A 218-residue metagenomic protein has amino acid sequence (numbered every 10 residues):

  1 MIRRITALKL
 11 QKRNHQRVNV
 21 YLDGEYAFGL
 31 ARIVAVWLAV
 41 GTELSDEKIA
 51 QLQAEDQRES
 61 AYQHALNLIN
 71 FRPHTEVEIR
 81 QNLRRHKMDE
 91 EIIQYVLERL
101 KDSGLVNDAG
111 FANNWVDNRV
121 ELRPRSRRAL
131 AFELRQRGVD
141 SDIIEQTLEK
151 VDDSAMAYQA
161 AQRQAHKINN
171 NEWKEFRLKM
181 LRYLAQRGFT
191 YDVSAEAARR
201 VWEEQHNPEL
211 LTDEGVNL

Functional and structural regions predicted by a protein language model:
M1-L218: An alpha-helical, amphipathic repeat domain used for nucleic-acid recognition, typified by the mTERF helical solenoid
